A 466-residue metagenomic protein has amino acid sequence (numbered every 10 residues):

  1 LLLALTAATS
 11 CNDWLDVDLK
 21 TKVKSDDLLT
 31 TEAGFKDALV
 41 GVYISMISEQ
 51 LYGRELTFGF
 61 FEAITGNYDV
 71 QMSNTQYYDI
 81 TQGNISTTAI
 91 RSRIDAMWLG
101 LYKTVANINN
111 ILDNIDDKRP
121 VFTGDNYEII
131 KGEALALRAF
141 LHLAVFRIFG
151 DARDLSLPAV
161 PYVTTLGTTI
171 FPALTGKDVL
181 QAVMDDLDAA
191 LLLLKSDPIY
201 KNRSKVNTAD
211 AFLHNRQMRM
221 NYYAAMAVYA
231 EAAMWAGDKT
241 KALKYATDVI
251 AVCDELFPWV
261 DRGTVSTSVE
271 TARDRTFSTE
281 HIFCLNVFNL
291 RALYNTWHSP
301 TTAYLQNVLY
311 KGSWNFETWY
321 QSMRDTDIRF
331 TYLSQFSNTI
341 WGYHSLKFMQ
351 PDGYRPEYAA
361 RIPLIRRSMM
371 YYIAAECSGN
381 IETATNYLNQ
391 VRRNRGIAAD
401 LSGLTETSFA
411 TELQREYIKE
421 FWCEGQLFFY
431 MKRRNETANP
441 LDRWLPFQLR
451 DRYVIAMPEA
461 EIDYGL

Functional and structural regions predicted by a protein language model:
C11-F60, A246, A399, E436-L466: Membrane-proximal, proline-rich intrinsically disordered regions
D26, G53-V70, D151-V160, I199-Y223 (+2 more regions): Short, surface-exposed recognition loops and adjoining beta-strand edges that mediate ligand/DNA contacts, enriched
T75-F149, I170-K177, L194, Y358-I362 (+2 more regions): Conserved, well-structured interaction surfaces
A182, E357, R361, L404-L466: Long, intrinsically disordered, low-complexity segments
M218-R219, G237-P363, R367, G425 (+3 more regions): Hydrophobic-face positions in mid-chain alpha helices that act as interaction patches
